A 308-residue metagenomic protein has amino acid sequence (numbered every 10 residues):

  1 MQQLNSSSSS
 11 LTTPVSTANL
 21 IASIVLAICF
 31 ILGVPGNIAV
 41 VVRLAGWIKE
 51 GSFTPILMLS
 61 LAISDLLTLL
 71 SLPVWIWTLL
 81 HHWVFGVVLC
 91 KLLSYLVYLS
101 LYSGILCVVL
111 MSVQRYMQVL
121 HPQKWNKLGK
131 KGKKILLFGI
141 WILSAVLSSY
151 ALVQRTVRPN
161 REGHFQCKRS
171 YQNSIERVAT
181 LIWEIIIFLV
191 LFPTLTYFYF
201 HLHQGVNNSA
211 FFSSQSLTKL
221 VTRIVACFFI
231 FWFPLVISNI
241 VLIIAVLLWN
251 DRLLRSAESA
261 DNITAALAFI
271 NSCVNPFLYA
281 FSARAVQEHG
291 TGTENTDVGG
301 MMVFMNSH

Functional and structural regions predicted by a protein language model:
Q3-T13, G86-S94, Y98, Y102 (+5 more regions): Loop architecture of class A 7-transmembrane GPCRs
V15-S23, A27, G51-M111, H121-L128 (+2 more regions): Extracellular TM2-ECL1-early TM3 structural module of rhodopsin-like
T17-W47, L67, P193-Y199: First transmembrane helix
A22-V25, C29, L61-S64, K133-I140 (+3 more regions): Hydrophobic alpha-helical transmembrane segments of polytopic
L26-F30, R43, L67-H82, S94 (+6 more regions): Helix-to-loop junction signature of class
I63, L136, K168-Y171, W183-F188 (+3 more regions): Intracellular effector-coupling site of seven-transmembrane GPCRs, centered on the ICL3-to-TM6 transition
L99-F138, L202-H203, N207, A280-R284: Class A GPCR helix-loop hinge within the 7TM core
I230, I237, A260-H308: Seventh transmembrane helix
